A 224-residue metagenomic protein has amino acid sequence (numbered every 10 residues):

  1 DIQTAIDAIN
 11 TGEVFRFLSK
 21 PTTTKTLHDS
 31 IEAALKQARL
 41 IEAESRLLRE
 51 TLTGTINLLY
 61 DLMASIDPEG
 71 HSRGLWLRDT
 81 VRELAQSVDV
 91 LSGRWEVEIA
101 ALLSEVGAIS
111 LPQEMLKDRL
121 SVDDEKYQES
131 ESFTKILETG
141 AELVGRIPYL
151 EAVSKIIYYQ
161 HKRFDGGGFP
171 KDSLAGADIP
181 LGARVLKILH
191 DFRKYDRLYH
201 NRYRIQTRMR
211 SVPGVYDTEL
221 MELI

Functional and structural regions predicted by a protein language model:
D1, T23, L103-E105: Short glycine-enriched loops at secondary-structure junctions
D1-R16: Alpha4 helix (beta4-alpha4-beta5 surface) of REC/receiver domains from two-component response regulators
T4, P21-I31: C-terminal output helix
T11-G12, L27-R39: Receiver (REC) domain switch/output surface
R16-F17, Y158: Short C-terminal boundary/hinge segments that cap the last helix of small helical domains
L18, T23, S173-A177: HAMP-domain connector/hinge
A34-T53: Cytosolic signal-transmission helices at domain junctions
E50-I224: Histidine- and acidic-residue-rich, metal-dependent catalytic cores
